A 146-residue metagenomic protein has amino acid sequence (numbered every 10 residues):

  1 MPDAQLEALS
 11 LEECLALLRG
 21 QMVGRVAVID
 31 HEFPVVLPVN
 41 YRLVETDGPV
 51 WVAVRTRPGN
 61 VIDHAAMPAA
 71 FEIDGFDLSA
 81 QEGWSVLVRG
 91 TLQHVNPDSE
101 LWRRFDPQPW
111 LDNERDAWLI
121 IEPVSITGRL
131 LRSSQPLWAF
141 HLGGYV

Functional and structural regions predicted by a protein language model:
D3-R25: Short, basic/aromatic recognition patches
E7, L130-V146: Short, charged, intrinsically disordered terminal tails
E7-E12, V52-T56, W102: Charged, amphipathic alpha-helical segments
Q21-R57: Short beta-strand segments
E32, N60-I62, Q135: Short, surface-exposed beta-strand-loop junctions and turns on beta-sheet-rich folds
P49-A53, I120, T127: General beta-strand recognition
V52, F71, L137: Anion-coordinating catalytic cores for phosphoryl-, nucleotidyl-, and glycosidic chemistry
R57-A117, P123: Short, structured beta-strand-loop surface elements
